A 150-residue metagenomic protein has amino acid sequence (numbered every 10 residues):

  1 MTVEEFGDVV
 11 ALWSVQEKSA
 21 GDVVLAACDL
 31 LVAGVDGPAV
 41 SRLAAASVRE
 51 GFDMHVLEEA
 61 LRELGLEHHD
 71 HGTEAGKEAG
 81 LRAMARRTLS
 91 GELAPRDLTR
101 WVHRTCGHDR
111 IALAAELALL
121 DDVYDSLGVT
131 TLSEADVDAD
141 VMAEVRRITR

Functional and structural regions predicted by a protein language model:
M1-R150: Acidic, Ser/Pro/Thr-rich low-complexity regulatory regions and the short amphipathic helical interaction modules they
